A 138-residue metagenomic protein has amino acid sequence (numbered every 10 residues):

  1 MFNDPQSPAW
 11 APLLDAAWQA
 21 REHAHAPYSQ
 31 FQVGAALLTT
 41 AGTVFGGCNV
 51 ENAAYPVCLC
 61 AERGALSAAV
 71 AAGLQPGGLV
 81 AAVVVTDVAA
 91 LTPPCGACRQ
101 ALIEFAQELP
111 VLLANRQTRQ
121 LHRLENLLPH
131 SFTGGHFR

Functional and structural regions predicted by a protein language model:
F2-A26, G77-R138: C-terminal binding/interaction regions
A17, A35-A36, A65, A69: Small-residue (primarily alanine) positions within well-ordered alpha-helices, especially packing/interaction faces
S29-Q30, L59: Short glycine/proline-enriched turns and hinge-like loops at secondary-structure junctions
Q30-T39: Short beta-strand scaffold segments in enzyme catalytic cores
L38-T40, N49-V50: Histidine- and/or cysteine-centered catalytic micro-motif in compact active-site loops
C48-G64: Compact, glycine-rich, soluble single-domain proteins
C60-A81: Short, solvent-exposed cationic patches
